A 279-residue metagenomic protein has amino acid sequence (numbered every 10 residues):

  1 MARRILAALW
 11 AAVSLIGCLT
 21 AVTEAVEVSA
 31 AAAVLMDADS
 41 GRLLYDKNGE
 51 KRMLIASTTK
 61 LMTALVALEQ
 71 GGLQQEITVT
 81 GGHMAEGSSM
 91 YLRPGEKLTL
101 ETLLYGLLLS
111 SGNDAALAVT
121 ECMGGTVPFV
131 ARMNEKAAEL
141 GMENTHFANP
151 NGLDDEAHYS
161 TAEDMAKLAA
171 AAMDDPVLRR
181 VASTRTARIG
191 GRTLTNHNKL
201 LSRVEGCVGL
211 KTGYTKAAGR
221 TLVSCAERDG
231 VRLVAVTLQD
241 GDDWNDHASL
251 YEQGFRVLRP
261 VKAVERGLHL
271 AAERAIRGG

Functional and structural regions predicted by a protein language model:
M1-L9: Bacterial N-terminal signal peptides that target proteins for export
A8-C18: Bacterial N-terminal signal peptides
I16-G17, L73, E265: Residues in and immediately flanking transmembrane alpha helices
T20-E163, K167-P176: Active-site-adjacent loops and short helices of periplasmic peptidoglycan-processing enzymes
M142-E143, D154-G279: Domain-terminus/edge residues, biased toward the C-terminal soluble/receptor-binding domains of extracytoplasmic
